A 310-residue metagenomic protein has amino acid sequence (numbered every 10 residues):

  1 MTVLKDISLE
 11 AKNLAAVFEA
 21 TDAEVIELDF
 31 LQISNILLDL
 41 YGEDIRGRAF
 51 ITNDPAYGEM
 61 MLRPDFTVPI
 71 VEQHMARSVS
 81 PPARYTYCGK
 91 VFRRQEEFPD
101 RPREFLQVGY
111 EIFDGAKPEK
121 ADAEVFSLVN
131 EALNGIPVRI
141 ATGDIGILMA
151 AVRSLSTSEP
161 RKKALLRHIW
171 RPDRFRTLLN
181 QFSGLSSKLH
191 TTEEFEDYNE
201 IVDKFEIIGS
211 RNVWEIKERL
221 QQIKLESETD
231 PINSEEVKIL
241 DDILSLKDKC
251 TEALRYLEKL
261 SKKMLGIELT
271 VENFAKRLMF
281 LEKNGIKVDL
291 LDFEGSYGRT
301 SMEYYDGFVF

Functional and structural regions predicted by a protein language model:
T2-N35, I45-G47, D65-V79, Y85-V138 (+1 more regions): Positively charged, Gly/Ser-enriched RNA/tRNA-binding surfaces
S34-F50, R153-S158: Charged, often glycine-rich, active-site loop that binds/positions anionic groups
S34-N35, M149, H168: Short secondary-structure capping/turn micro-motifs that flank functional sites
R46-A56, T157-L185: Acidic, His- and aromatic-enriched active-site or binding-groove loops in soluble protein domains that engage sugars
E59-R63: Hydrophobic alpha-helical transmembrane segments in multi-pass integral membrane proteins
E104-V108, T142-A150: Short, conserved phosphate-binding/catalytic loop or strand-edge motifs used in phosphoryl-/nucleotidyl-transfer
I136, M149-V152: Intrinsically disordered, low-complexity, charge-biased terminal/linker regions in eukaryotic proteins
V152-P160, M302-V309: Short glycine/threonine-rich loop-to-helix capping motif typified by GTGT followed within a few residues by an Asp-Pro
